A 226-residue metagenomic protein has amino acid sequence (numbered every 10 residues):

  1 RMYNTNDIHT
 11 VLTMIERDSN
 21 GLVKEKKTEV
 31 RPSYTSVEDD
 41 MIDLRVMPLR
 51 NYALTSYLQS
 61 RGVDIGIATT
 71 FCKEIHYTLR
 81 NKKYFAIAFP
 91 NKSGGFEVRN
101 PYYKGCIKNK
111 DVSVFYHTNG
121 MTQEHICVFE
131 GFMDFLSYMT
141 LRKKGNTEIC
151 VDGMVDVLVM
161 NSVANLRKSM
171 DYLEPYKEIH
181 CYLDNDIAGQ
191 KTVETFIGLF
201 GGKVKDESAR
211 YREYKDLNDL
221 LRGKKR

Functional and structural regions predicted by a protein language model:
R1-Y57: Non-catalytic accessory segments of DNA primases and related replication-initiation nucleases
M2, E124, T140-R226: TOPRIM fold recognition
T5, V63-D64, I126: Helix N-cap/coil-helix junction residues
V30-S33, A53-S60, T69, E207 (+1 more regions): Terminal-region recognition feature
V37, V46, R50-R80: Electropositive nucleic-acid engagement tracts
S56, L136, G198: Surface-exposed charge patches
Y77-Y172: Phosphate-handling DNA/RNA-contact segment within nucleic-acid enzymes
